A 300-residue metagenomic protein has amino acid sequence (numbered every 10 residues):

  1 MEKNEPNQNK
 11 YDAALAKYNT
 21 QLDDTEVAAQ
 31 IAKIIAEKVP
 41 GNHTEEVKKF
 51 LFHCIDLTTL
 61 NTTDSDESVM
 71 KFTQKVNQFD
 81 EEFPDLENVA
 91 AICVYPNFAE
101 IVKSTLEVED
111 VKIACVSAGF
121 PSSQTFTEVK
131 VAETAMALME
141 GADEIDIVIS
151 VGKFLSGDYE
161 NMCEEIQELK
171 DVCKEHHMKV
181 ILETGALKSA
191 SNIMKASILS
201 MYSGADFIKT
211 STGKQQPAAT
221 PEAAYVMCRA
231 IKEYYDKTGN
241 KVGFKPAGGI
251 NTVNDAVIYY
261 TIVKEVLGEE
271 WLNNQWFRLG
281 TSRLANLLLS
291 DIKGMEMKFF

Functional and structural regions predicted by a protein language model:
M1-F52: Charged, compositionally biased N-terminal leader segments and the immediate start of the first structured element
L22-E26, Q30-K33, L86, P217-A218 (+1 more regions): N-terminal start-of-chain detector that recognizes signal peptides and the immediate post-cleavage beginning
V39-F52, T58, T63-E87, N97-F244 (+2 more regions): Alpha/beta enzyme core
I92-V94: Short, hydrophobic beta-strand segments that form beta-sheet elements in well-ordered domains
L287: N-terminal beta-loop-helix "entrance" segment that forms/cooperates in small-molecule cofactor or anionic ligand
